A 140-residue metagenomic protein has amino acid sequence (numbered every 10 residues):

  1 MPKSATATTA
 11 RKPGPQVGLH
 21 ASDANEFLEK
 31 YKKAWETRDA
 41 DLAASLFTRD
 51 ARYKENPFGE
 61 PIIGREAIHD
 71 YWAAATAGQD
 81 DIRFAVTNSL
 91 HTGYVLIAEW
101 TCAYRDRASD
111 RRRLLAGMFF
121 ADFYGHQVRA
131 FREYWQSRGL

Functional and structural regions predicted by a protein language model:
P2-D23, D39, H69-L140: A beta-strand edge to alpha-helix "cap/lid" segment located at domain peripheries
P13-G14, R52-I62, T76-A77: A short gly/proline-enriched turn/hairpin at secondary-structure junctions
G14, K30-K33, F58, M118: Short, flexible active-site loop motifs that bind/organize anionic cofactors or intermediates
A24, G64: Hydrophobic (often cysteine-bearing) scaffold residues that line and stabilize catalytic clefts of nucleotide/cofactor
N25-L28, K32, A44, A73: Non-transmembrane alpha-helical segments in soluble domains of secreted/periplasmic/extracellular proteins
Y31-A34, K54, Y104: Alpha-helix C-capping/helix-to-loop hinge sites
T37-R52: Short, well-ordered alpha-helical segments enriched in acidic and aromatic residues
